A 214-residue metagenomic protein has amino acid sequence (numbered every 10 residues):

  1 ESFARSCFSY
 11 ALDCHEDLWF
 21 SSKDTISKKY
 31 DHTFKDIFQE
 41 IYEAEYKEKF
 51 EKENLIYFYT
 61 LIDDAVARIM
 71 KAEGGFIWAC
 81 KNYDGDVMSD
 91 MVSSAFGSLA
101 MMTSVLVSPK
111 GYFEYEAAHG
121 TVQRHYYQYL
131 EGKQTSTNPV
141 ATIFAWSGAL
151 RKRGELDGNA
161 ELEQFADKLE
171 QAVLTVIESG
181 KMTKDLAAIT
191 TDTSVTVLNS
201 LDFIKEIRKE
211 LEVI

Functional and structural regions predicted by a protein language model:
E1-T60: Glycine-rich phosphate/diphosphate-binding loop of Rossmann-like nucleotide-binding domains
R5-F8, K35-Q39, E43, V140-R151 (+3 more regions): Predominant activation on well-ordered alpha-helical scaffold segments within soluble catalytic domains
C14-S22, Y46-Y59, G154-A166, V176-I189: Flexible, glycine/charged-enriched surface loops at secondary-structure junctions
T25, K29, L130-T137, A160 (+1 more regions): Alpha-helix capping and helix-loop boundary segments enriched in small/acidic/polar residues
I26-Y30, A67, V87: Short, well-ordered, mixed-charge alpha-helical segments that flank or form enzyme active sites
T60-A67: Short acidic loop-to-helix transition motifs that present clustered carboxylates
I69-K168, T175-S179: Glycine-rich phosphate/nucleotide-binding loop
K184, A188-I214: Phosphate-binding loop/pocket of nucleotide- and phosphate-handling active sites
